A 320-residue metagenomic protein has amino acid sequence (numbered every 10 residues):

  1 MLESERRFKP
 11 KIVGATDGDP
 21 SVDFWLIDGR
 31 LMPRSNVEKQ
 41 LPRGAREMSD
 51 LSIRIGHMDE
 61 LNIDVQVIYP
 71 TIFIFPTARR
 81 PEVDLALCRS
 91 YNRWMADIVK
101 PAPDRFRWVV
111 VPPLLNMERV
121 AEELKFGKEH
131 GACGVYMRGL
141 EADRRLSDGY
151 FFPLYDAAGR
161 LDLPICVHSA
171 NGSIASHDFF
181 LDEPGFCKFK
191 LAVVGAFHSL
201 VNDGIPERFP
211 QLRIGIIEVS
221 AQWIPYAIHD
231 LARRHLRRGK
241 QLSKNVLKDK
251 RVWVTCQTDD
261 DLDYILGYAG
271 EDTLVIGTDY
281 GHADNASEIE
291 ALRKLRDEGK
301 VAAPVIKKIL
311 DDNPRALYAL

Functional and structural regions predicted by a protein language model:
M1-L320: Helix-coil boundary/capping segments in enzymes
